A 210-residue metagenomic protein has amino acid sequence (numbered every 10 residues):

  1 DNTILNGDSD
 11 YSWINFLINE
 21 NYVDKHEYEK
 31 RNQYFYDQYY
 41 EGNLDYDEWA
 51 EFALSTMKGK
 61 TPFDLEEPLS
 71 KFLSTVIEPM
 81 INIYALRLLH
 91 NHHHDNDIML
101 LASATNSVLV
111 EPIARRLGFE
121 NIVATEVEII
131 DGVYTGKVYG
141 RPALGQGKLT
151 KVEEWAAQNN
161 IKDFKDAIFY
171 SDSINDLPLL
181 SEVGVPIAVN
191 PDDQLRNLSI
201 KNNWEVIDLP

Functional and structural regions predicted by a protein language model:
D1-E41: Active-site neighborhood of HAD-like aspartate-dependent phosphohydrolases
D8, K60, G147: Conserved active-site and cofactor/substrate-binding residues in soluble primary-metabolism enzymes
I14-N15, L54, G184: Amphipathic alpha-helical segments within well-ordered protein domains
Y36-F63, N121, E126-V127: Short, compositionally biased "basic patch" segments
E67-S70, S74-P210: C-terminal cap/substrate-recognition subdomain and adjoining C-terminal extension of metal-dependent phosphatase-like
